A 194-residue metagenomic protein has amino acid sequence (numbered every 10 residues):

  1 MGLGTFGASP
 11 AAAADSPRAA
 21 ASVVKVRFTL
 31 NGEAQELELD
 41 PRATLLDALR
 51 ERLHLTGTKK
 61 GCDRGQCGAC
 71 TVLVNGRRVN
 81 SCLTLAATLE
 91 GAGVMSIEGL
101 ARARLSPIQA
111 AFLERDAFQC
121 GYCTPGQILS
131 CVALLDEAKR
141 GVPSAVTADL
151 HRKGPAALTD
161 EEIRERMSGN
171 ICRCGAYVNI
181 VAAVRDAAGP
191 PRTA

Functional and structural regions predicted by a protein language model:
M1-A194: Signature of N-terminal electron-transfer/Fe-S-associated modules in redox systems
